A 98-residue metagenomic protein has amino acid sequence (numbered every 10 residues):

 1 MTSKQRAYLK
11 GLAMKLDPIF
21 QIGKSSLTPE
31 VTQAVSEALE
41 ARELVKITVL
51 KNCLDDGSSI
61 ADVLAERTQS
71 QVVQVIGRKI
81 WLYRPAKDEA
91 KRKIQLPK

Functional and structural regions predicted by a protein language model:
M1-K98: Positively charged, polar, low-complexity stretches
